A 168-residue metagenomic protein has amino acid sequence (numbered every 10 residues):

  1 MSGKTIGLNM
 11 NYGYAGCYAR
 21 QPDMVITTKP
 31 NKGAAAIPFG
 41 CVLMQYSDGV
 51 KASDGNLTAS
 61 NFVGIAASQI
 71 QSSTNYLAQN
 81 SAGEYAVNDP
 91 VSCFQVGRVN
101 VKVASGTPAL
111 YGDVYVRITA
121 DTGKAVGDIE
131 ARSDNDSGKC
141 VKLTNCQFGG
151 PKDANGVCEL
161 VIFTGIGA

Functional and structural regions predicted by a protein language model:
M1-A168: Surface-exposed, low-hydrophobicity beta-strand/loop segments enriched in small/polar/acidic residues
